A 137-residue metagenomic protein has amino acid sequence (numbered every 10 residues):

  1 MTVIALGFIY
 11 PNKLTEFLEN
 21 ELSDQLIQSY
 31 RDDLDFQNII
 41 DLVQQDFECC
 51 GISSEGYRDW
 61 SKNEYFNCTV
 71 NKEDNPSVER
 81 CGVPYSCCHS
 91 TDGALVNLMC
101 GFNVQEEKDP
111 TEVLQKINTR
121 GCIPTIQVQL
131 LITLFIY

Functional and structural regions predicted by a protein language model:
M1-E48, I52-W60, Y65-Y137: Membrane-proximal loop-to-helix boundary features in eukaryotic membrane proteins
